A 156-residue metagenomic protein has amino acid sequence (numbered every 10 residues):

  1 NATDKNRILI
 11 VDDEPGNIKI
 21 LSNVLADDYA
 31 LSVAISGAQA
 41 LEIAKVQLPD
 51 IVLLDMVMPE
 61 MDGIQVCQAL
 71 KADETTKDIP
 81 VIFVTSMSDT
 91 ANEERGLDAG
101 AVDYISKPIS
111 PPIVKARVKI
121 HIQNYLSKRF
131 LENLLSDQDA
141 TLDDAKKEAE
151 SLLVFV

Functional and structural regions predicted by a protein language model:
T3, P15-V33, V46: Two-component/phosphorelay signaling modules centered on CheY-like receiver
I18, P59-E60, K77, D89 (+1 more regions): The feature encodes the CheY-like receiver
Q47-L53: Active-site beta3 strand of CheY-like receiver
M58, G96: Receiver (REC) domain active-site loop signature in two-component systems and cognate sites in sensor histidine kinases
A91, P108-V118, I122: C-terminal output helix
